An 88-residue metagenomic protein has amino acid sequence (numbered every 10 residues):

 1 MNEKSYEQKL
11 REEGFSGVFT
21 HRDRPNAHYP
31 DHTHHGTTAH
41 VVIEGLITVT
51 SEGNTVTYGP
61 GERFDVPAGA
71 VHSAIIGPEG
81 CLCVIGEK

Functional and structural regions predicted by a protein language model:
M1-N2: Fe(II)/2-oxoglutarate oxygenase catalytic core
G17-H34, A68: Conserved short histidine dyad/triad with adjacent acidic residue
P25, H35, N54, A70-V71 (+1 more regions): A generic "binding-loop/recognition-motif" signal
T33-V49: Short, conserved beta-strand element in jelly-roll/cupin
E52-G69: Short acidic-glycine-tyrosine-enriched beta hairpin
A68-K88: Ligand-binding loop in jelly-roll beta-barrel domains
